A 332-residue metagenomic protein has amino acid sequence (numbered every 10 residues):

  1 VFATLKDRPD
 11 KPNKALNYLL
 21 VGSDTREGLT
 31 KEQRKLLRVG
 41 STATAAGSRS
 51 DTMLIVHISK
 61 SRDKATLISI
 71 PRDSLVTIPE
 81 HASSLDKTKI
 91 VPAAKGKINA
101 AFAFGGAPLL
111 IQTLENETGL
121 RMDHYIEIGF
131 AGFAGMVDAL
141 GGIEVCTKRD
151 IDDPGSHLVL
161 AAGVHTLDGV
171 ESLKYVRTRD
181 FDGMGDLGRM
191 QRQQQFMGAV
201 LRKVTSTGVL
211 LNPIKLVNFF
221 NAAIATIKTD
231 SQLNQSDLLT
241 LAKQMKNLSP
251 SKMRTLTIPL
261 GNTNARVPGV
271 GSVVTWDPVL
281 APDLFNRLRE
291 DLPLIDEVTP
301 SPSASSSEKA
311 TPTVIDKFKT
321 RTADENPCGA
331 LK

Functional and structural regions predicted by a protein language model:
V1-K332: Non-catalytic, solvent-exposed segments at the cell envelope interface
